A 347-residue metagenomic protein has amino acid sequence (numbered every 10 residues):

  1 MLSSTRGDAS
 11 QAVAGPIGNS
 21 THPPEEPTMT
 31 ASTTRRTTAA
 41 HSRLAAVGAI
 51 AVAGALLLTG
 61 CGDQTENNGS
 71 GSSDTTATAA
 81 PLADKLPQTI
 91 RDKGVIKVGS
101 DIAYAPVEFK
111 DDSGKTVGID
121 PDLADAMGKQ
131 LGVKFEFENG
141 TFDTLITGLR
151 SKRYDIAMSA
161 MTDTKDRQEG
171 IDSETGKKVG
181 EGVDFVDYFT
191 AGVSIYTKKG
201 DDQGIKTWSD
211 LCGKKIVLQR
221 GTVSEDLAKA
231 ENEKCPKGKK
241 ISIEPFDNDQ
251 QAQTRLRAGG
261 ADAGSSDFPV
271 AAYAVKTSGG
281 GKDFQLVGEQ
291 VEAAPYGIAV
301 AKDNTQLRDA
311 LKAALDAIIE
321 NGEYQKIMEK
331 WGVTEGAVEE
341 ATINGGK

Functional and structural regions predicted by a protein language model:
L58-S73: Bacterial lipoprotein signal-peptidase II cleavage site
G62, P121-D125, K129-Q130, K199-D202 (+4 more regions): Extended ligand-binding regions for polar small-molecule ligands
D74-M161, N321: Extracytoplasmic small-molecule ligand-binding "clamshell" domains of the periplasmic binding protein/Venus flytrap
P87, I119-D120, G170-A191, D283-G288 (+1 more regions): A structural signal for short loop-to-beta-strand junctions that line the ligand-binding cleft of periplasmic/secreted
T116-Q130, T162, A191-N248, A263 (+1 more regions): Bilobed "Venus flytrap"/periplasmic-binding protein-like clamshell domains and structurally analogous long
K134-W208: Acidic, polar ligand-binding/catalytic clefts
M161-K178, K229-A230, K234, R257-E292: A ligand-binding cleft/hinge motif common to bilobed small-molecule-binding domains
D187-T197, K276-A313, T334-K347: Periplasmic-binding protein-like
